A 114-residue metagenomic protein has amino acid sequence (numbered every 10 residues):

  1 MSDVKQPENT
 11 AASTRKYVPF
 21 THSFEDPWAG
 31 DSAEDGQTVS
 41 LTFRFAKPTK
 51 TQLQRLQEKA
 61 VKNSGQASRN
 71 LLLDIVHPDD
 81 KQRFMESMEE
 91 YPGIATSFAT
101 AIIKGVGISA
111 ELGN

Functional and structural regions predicted by a protein language model:
M1-L53: Short, charged/polar N-terminal "headpieces" of proteins
D31, D35-N114: Short, surface-exposed, charged amphipathic helix/loop patches that serve as local interaction elements
